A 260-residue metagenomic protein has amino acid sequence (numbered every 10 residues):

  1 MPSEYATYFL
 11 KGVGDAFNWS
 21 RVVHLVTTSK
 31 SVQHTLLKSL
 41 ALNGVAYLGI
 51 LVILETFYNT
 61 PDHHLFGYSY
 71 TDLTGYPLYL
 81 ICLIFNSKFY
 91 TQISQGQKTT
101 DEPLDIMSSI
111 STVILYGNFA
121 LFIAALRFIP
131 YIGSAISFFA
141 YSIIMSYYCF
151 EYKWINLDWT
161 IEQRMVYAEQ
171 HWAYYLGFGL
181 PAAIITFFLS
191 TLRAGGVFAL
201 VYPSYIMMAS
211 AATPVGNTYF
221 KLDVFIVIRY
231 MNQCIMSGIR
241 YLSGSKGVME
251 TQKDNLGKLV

Functional and structural regions predicted by a protein language model:
M1-A124, V166-L176, A182, T186 (+1 more regions): Helix-coil boundary and N-terminal low-complexity module in membrane systems
I50, Y79-Y90, S134, F138 (+3 more regions): Alpha-helical transmembrane segments
S87-I93, A124-W154: Transmembrane alpha-helix/helix-exit interface in multi-pass inner-membrane proteins
F139-L200: Hydrophobic alpha-helical transmembrane segments and adjacent short intramembrane/lumenal linkers of inner/organellar
R193-V197, S204-N217: C-terminal transmembrane-bundle signature of multipass membrane proteins, characterized by strong activation on
